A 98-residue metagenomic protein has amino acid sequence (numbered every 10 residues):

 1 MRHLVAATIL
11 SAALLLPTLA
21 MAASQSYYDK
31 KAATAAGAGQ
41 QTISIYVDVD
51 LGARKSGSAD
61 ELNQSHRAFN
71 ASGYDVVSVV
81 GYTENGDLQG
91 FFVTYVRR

Functional and structural regions predicted by a protein language model:
R2-R98: Terminus-proximal functional modules
